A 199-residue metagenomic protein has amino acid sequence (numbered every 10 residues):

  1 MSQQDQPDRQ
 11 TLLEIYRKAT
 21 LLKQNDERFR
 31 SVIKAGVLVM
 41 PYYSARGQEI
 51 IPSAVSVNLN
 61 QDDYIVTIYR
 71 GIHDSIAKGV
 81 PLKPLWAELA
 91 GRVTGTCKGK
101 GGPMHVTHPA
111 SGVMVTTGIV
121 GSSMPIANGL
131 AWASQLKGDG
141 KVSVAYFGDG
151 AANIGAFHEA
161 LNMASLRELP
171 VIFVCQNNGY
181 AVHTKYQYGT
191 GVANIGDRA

Functional and structural regions predicted by a protein language model:
M1-V39, Q61: Cofactor-/ligand-binding subdomain signature composed of acidic, glycine-rich, tryptophan-containing flexible loops
Q6-R9, I33-K34, G138-K141, F173-Q176: A short alpha-helix capping/helix-coil boundary motif
L13-E14, V144-Y146, Y180-A181: A short, structure-level motif marking secondary-structure boundaries and short turns
E27, A35-R167, K185-G191, G196-A199: Cofactor-binding active-site loop characterized by glycine-rich and histidine/acidic residues
R167-Q187: A short, conserved beta-to-alpha structural element at the edge of catalytic cores that scaffolds binding
